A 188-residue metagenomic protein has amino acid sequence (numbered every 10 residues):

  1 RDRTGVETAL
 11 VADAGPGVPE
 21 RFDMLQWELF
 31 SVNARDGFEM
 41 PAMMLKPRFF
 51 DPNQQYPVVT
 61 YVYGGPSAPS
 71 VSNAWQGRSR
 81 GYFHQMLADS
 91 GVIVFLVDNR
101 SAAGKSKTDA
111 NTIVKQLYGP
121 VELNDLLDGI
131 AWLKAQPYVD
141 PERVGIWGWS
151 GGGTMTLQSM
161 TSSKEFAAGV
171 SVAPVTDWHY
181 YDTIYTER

Functional and structural regions predicted by a protein language model:
R1-R188: Serine-hydrolase catalytic core recognition
